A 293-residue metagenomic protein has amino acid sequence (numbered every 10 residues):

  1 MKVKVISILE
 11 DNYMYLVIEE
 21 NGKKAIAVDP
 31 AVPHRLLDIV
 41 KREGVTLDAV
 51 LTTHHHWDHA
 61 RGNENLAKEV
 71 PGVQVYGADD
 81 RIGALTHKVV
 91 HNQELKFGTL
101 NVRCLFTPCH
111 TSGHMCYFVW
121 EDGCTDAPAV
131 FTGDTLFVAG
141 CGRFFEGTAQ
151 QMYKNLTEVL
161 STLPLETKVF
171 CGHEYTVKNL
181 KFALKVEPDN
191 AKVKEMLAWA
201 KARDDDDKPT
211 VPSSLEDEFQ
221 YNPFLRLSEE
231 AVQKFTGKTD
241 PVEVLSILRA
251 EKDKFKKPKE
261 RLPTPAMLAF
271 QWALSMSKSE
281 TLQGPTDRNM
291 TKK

Functional and structural regions predicted by a protein language model:
K2-I6, L16, I26-D29, N101-P108 (+1 more regions): Active-site-proximal beta-strand elements of phosphoester/diester hydrolases
E10, A25, V32-F106, W120-E121 (+2 more regions): Active-site HxH/HxHxD metal-binding segment of metal-dependent hydrolases
M14-V17, M115-V119: Short beta-strand scaffold segments in enzyme catalytic cores
V17, D29, L66, D134 (+2 more regions): Residue-level signal for inorganic ion chemistry
P30-V32, H55, D80, H110-T111 (+5 more regions): Active-site metal-binding loops of divalent metal-dependent hydrolases
T86, A139-F145, N179: A short acidic, helix-capping loop that chelates divalent metal ions and anchors anionic groups
G140-E166: Active-site-adjacent loop/tail segments of enzyme domains
T157-K168, Y175-K293: Accessory terminal helices/loops
